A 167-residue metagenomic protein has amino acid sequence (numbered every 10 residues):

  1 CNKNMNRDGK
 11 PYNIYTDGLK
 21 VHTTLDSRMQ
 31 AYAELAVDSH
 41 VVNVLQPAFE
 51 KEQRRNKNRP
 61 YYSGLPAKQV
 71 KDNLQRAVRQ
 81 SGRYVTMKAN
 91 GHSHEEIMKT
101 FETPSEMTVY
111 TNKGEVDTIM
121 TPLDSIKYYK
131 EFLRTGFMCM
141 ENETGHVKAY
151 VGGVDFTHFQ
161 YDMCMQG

Functional and structural regions predicted by a protein language model:
C1-G167: Extended, non-catalytic substrate-recognition/exosite surfaces adjacent to catalytic cores, especially in enzymes
